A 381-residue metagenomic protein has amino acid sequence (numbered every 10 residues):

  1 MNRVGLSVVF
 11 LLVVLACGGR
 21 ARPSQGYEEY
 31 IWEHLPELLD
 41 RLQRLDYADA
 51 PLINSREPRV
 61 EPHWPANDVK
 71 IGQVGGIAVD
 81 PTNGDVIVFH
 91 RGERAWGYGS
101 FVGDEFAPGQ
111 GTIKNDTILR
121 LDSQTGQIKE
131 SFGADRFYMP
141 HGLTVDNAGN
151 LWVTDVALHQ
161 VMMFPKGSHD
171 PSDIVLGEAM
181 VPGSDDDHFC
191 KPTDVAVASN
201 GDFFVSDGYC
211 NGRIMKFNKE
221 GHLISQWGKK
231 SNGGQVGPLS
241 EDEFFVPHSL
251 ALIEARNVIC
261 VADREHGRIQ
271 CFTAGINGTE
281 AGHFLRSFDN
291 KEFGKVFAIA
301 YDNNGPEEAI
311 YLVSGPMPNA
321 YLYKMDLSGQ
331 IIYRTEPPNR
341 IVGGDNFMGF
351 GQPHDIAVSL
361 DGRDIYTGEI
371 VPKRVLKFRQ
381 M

Functional and structural regions predicted by a protein language model:
L39, E61-A107, T112-I113: Beta-strand-rich domains and repeat architectures in extracellular enzymes and scaffolds, especially beta-propellers
R41-K70, T125-G126: A short helix->beta-strand "capping" segment at the edge of beta-propeller domains
V69-D80, K114-D116, D135-N150, V181-N200 (+4 more regions): Beta-rich, blade/repeat-based domains predominating in secreted/periplasmic proteins but also intracellular
D85-I87, N150-V153, F203-S206, V258-V261 (+2 more regions): Conserved beta-propeller blade signature
N115-L119, Q160-M163, G212-K216, R268-Q270 (+2 more regions): A short loop-to-beta-strand structural motif that recurs across blades of beta-propeller domains
L121-T125, P165-H169, N218-H222, T273-N277 (+2 more regions): Short loop/turn segments that connect beta-strands within beta-propeller blades
L143, V258-I269, H283, S287-P338: Loop/turn-rich, solvent-exposed surfaces of beta-rich toroidal or solenoidal domains
F347-M381: Blade-level signature of beta-propeller repeat domains, shared across WD40, Kelch, NHL, RCC1 and BNR/Asp-box propellers
